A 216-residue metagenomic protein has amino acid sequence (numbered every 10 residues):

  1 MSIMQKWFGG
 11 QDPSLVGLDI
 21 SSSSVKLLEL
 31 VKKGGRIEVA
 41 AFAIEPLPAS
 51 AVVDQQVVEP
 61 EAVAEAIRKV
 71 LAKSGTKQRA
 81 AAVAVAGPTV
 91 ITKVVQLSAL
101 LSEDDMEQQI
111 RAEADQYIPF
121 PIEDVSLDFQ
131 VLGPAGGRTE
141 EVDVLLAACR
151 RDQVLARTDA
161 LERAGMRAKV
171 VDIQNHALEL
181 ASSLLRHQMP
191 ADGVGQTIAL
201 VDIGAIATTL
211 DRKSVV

Functional and structural regions predicted by a protein language model:
M1-V216: Hydrophobic/aromatic-enriched cytosolic interaction surfaces used to assemble or bind macromolecules
